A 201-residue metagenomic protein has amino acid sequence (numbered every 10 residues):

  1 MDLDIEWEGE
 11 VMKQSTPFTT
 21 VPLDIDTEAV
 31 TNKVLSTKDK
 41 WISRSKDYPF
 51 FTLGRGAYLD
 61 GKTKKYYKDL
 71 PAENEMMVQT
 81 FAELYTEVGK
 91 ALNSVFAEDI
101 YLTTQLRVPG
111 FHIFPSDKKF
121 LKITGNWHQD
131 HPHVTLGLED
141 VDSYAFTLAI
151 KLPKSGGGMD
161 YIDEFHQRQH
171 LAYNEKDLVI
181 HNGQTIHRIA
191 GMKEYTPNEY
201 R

Functional and structural regions predicted by a protein language model:
M1-E75, Q79-K90: N-terminal auxiliary "cap/dimerization" subdomain that precedes the catalytic jelly-roll/cupin core of mononuclear
D2-E10, T37-K40, N93-Y101, H112-I113 (+1 more regions): Intrinsically disordered, low-complexity boundary segments flanking structured domains
I25-D26, S116, K151-P153, T185-H187: Short, solvent-exposed loop/turn segments at secondary-structure junctions
E73-D130: Extracellular-facing segments of soluble proteins and assemblies that are Gly/Ser/Thr-biased and enriched in aromatics
R107, P115-L178: Catalytic core of non-heme Fe(II) oxygenases with the double-stranded beta-helix
I186-Y195: Short beta-strand His + acidic residue motifs that chelate non-heme Fe in jelly-roll/DSBH and cupin folds
P197-R201: Short peripheral tails and domain-boundary helices/loops at the edges of structured domains
